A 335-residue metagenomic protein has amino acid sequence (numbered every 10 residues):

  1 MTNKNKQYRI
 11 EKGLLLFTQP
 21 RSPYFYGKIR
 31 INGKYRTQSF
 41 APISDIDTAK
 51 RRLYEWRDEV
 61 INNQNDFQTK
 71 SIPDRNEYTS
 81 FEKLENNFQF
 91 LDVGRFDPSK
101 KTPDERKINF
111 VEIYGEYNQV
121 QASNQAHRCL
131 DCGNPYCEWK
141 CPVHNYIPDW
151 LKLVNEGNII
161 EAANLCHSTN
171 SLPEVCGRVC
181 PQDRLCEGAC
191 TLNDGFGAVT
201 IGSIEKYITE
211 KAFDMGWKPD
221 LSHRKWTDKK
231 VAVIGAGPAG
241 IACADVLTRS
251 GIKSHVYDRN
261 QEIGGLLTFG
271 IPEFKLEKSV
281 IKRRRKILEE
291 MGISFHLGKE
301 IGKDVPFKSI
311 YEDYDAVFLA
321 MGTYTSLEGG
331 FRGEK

Functional and structural regions predicted by a protein language model:
M1-K83: Basic/aromatic DNA-contact patch characteristic of tyrosine site-specific recombinases
Y78-K230, K278, V317-K335: Ferredoxin-type iron-sulfur electron-transfer modules and their immediate structural context
A163-N170, I204, L267-D315: N-terminal Rossmann-like dinucleotide/flavin-binding domain of flavoprotein oxidoreductases that bind FAD/FMN
S171, G237-P238, E262: Residue-level detector of alpha-helix initiation sites
K230-H255: N-terminal Rossmann-like FAD-binding beta1-loop-alpha1 element of flavoenzymes
D245-V246, T268-F269, G329-G333: Short amphipathic alpha-helical segments
I252-T268: Glycine-rich FAD pyrophosphate-binding loop
D258, L297, L319-M321: General beta-strand structural signal in soluble alpha/beta enzymes
